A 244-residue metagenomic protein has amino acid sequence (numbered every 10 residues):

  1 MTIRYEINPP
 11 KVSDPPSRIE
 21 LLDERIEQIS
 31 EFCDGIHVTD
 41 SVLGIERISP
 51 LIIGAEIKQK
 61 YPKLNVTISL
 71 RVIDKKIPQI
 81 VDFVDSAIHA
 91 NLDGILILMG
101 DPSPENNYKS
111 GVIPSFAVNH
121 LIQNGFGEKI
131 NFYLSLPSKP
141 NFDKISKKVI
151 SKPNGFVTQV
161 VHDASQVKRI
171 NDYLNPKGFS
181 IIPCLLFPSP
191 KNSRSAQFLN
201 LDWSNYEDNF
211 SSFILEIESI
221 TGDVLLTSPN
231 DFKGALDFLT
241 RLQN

Functional and structural regions predicted by a protein language model:
T2-E20, V66-P78, I130-F142, A196-D208: Active-site mouth loops of central-metabolism enzymes
I3, I214-Q243: C-terminal extensions of enzymes
I3-P9, D34-V38, V66-L70, I95-I97 (+4 more regions): Hydrophobic faces of well-ordered beta-strands that scaffold small-molecule active sites in alpha/beta enzyme cores
D14, G44-I57, K75-D82, D101-Q123 (+3 more regions): Active-site-adjacent beta->alpha loops and helix N-cap segments on the catalytic face of soluble alpha/beta enzymes
E24-T39, K148-V157, S219-I220: Catalytic domains of carbohydrate-active enzymes, especially glycoside hydrolases
I29-F32, Y61, L121-I130, F213-V224: A structural motif corresponding to the C-terminal end of an alpha-helix and its immediate exit/capping segment
G94-S103, S151-Q166, I220-D231: Glycine-rich phosphate-binding active-site loops on the catalytic face of alpha/beta enzymes
G178-G222: Catalytic-face loop-and-helix region of soluble metabolic enzyme cores
